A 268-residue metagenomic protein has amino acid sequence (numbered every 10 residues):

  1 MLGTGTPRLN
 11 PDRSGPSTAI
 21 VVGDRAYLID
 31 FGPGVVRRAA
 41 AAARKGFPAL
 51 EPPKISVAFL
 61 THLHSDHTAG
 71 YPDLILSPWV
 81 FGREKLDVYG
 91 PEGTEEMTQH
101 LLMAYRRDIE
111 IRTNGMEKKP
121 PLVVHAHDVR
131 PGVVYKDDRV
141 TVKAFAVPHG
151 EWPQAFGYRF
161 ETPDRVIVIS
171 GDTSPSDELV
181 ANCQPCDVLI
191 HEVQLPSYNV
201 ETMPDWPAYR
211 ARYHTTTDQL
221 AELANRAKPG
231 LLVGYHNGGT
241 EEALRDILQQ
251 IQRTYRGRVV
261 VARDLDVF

Functional and structural regions predicted by a protein language model:
M1-V168, D246-F268: Binuclear metal-dependent hydrolase catalytic cores
G157, D164-V166, S174-D266: Cap/insert and terminal regions of metallo-dependent hydrolase folds
